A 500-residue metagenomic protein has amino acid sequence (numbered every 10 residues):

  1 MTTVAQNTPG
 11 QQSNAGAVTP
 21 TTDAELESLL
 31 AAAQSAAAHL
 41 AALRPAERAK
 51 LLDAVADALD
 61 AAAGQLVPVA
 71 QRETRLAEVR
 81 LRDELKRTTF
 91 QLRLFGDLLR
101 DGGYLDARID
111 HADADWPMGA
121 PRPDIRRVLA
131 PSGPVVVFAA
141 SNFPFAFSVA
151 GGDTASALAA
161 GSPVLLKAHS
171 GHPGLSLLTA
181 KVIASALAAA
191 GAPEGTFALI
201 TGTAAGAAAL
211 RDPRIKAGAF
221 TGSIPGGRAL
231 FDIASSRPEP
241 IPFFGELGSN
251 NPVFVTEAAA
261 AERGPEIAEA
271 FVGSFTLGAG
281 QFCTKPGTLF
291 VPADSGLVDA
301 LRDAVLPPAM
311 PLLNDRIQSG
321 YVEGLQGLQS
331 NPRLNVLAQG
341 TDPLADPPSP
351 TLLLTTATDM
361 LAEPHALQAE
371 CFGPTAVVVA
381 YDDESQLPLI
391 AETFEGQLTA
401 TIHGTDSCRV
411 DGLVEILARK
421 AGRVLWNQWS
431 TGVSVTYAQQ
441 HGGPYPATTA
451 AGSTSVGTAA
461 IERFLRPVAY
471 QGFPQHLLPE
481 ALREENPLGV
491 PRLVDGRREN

Functional and structural regions predicted by a protein language model:
M1-P123: N-terminal Rossmann-like NAD(P)+-binding subdomain of aldehyde/semialdehyde dehydrogenases
N7-Q11, L30-A31, G245-G248, A279-C283 (+2 more regions): Short, flexible turn/loop "capping" segments at secondary-structure junctions
L51, S162-L175, T196, E239-A259 (+8 more regions): Short loop-to-beta-strand entry elements in the cores of soluble alpha/beta enzymes
D60, Y104, R108-G273, S295: Rossmann-like NAD(P) dinucleotide-binding subdomain of oxidoreductase/dehydrogenase enzymes
E269, V291-L398: NAD(P)-dependent aldehyde/semialdehyde dehydrogenase
P343-P348, E384-L478: C-terminal core of ALDH-fold dehydrogenases
P467-N500: Structural signal for terminal/edge beta-strands and the immediately following C-terminal loop/tail that closes
